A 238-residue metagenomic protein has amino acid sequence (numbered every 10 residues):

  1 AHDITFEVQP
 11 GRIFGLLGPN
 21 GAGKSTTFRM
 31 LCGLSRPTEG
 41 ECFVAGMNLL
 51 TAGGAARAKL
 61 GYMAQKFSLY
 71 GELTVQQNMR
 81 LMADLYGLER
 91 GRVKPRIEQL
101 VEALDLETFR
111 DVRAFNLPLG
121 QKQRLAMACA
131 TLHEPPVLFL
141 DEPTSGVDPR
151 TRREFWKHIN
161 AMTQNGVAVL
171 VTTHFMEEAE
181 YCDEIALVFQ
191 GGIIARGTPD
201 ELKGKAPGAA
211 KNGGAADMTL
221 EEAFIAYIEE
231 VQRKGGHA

Functional and structural regions predicted by a protein language model:
E72, R113-L117: Conserved ABC ATPase signature
R80, D84, G91-F109: Conserved ABC ATPase "signature" region
L125-M127, F155: Hydrophobic anchor residue at the start of the ABC signature
L138-D141: Catalytic Walker B motif of ABC-type/P-loop ATPase nucleotide-binding domains
R196-G197: ABC ATPase "signature
